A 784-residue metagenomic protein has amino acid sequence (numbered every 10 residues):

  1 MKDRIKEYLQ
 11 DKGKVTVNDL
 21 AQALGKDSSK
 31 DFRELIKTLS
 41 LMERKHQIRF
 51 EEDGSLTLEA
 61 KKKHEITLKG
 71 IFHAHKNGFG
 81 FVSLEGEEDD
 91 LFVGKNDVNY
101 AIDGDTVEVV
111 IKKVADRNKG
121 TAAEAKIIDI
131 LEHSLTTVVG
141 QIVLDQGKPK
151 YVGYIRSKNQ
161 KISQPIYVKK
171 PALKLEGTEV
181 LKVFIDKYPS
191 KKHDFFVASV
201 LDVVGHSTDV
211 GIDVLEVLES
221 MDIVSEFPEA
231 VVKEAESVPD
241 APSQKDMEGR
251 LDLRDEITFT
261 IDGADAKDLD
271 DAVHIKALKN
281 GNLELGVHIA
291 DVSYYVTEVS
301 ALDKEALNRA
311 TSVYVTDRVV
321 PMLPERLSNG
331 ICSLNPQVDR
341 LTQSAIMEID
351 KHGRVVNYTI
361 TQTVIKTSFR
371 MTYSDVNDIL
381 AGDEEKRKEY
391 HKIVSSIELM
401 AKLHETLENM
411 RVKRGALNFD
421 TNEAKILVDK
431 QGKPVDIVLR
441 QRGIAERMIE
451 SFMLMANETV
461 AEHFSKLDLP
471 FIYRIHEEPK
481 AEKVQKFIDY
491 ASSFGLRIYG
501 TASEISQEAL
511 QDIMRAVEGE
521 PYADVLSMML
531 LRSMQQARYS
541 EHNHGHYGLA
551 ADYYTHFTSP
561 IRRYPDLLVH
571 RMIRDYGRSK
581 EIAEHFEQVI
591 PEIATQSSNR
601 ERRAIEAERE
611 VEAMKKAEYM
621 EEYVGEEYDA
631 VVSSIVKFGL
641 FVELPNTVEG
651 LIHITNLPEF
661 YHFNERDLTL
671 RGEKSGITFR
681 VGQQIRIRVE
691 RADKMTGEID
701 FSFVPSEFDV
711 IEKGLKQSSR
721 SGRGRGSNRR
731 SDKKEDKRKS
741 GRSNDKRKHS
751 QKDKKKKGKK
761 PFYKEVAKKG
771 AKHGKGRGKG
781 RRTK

Functional and structural regions predicted by a protein language model:
M1-G286, S293-D339, R370, N377-D378 (+2 more regions): Charge-lined substrate channels and their catalytic hotspots, especially those that engage the 3′ end of RNA
G86-E87, Y100, F638-V648: Basic/aromatic-rich interaction segments and small domains that mediate binding to polyanionic partners
D105, A125, H653-I699, I711-S719: Intrinsically disordered, low-complexity linker and terminal regions at domain boundaries
V109, V183, I635, I687-V689: A generic structural signal for residues embedded in beta-strands
F184, L253-F259, A264-K276, N280 (+4 more regions): Phosphate-interacting basic helix/loop segments used at nucleotide- and nucleic-acid interfaces
V313-V412: Conserved catalytic alpha/beta cores of large enzymes that bind or transform nucleotide phosphates and polynucleotides
I360, Y373-L644, P658, H662: Append "with occasional cross-activation on large, charged helical scaffolds in nucleic-acid assemblies
G714-K784: Intrinsically disordered, Lys/Arg-rich low-complexity segments
